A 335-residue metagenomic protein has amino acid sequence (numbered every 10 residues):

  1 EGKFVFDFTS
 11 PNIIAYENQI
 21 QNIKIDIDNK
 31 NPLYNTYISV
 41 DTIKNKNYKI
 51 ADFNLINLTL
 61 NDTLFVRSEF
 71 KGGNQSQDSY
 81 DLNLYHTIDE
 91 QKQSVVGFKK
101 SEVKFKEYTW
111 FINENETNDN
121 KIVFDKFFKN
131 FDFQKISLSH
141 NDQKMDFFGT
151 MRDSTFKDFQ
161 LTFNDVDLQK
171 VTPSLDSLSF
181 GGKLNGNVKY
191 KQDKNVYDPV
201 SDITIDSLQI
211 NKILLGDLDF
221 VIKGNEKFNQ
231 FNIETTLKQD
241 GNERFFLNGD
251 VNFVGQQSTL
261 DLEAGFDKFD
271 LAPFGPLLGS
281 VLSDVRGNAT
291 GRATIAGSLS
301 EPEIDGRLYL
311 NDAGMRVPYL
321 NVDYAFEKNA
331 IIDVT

Functional and structural regions predicted by a protein language model:
E1-T335: Interface amphipathic segments
